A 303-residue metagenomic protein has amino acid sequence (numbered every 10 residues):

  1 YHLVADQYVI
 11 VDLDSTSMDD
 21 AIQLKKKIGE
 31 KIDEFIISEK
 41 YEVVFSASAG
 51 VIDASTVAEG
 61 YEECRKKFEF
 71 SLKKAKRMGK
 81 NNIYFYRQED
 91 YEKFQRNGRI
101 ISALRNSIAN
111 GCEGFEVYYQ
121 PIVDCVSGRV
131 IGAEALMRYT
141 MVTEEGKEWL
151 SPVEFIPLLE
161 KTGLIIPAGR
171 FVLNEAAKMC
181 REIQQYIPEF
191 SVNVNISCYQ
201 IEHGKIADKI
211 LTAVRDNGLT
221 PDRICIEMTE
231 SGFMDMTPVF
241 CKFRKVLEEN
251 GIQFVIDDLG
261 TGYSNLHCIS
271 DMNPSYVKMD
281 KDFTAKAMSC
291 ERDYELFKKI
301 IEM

Functional and structural regions predicted by a protein language model:
Y1-G98: Cyclic-dinucleotide signaling modules
L3-A5, E148-P152, K161, L259-I269: Catalytic-site-adjacent helices and loops of nucleotide signaling machinery
I10-T16, D33, A54-S55, T140 (+4 more regions): Residue-level recognition of strand-loop junctions within catalytic nucleotide-signaling folds
L24, I28, I32, C64-S71 (+5 more regions): Structural preference for long, well-ordered alpha-helical segments in enzyme cores
S55, F70-E116, V126, L158-I165 (+3 more regions): C-di-GMP signaling machinery
R96-L158, N195, I256: Active-site core of bacterial EAL-family cyclic-dinucleotide phosphodiesterase domains
S127-G132, T162-V239: Catalytic core of bacterial c-di-GMP phosphodiesterases, primarily the EAL and HD-GYP domains, capturing alpha-helical
L211-M288, I301-M303: The catalytic core of metal-dependent phosphodiesterases that act on cyclic dinucleotides
